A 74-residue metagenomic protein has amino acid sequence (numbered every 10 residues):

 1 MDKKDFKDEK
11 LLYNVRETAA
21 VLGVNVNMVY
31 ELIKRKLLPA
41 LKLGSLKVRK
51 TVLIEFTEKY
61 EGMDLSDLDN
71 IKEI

Functional and structural regions predicted by a protein language model:
M1-F6, L68, K72: Compositionally biased, disordered extreme N-termini, encompassing classical targeting presequences
K3-M28: Polyanion-binding surface elements
N14, L43, D67-N70: Generic structural "secondary-structure junction" signal
V21-L46: Major-groove DNA-recognition helix of helix-turn-helix-type DNA-binding domains
L41, V52-L53: Short secondary-structure transition/capping segments
L46-K47, E55: Short, surface-exposed beta-strand-loop junctions and turns on beta-sheet-rich folds
L53-I74: A short, Lys/Arg-enriched interface patch at domain edges and termini
